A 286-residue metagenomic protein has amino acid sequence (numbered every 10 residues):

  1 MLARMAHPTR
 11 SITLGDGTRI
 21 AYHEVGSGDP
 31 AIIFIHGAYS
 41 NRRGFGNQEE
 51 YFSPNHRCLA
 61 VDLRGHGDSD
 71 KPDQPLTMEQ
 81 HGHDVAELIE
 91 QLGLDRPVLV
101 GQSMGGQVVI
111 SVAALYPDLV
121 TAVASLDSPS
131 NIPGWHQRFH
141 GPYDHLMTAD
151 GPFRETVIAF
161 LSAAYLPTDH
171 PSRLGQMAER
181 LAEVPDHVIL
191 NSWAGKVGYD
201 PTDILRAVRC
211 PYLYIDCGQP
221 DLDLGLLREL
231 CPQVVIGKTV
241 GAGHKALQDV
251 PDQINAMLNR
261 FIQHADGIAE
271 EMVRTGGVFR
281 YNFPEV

Functional and structural regions predicted by a protein language model:
L14-K71: Conserved HGGG/HGGXW glycine-rich cap/lid loop of the alpha/beta-hydrolase fold
D62, V98, T121-A124: Residue in the alpha/beta-hydrolase core beta-strand immediately N-terminal to the catalytic nucleophile
Q80-P97: Conserved acidic catalytic loop of the alpha/beta-hydrolase fold
G101, G105, V109: Gly/Ala-rich beta-loop-alpha elbow adjacent to hydrolase catalytic centers
I110-L115, L119-G151: Flexible "cap/lid" loop of the alpha/beta hydrolase fold
G134-R138, G151-A207: Conserved alpha/beta-hydrolase catalytic His-Asp/Glu region
P211-Q248: Conserved loop-alpha-helix segment in the C-terminal half of the alpha/beta-hydrolase fold that carries the catalytic
V234-V286: Catalytic active-site module of serine/aspartate enzymes centered on a nucleophile-bearing elbow/loop
